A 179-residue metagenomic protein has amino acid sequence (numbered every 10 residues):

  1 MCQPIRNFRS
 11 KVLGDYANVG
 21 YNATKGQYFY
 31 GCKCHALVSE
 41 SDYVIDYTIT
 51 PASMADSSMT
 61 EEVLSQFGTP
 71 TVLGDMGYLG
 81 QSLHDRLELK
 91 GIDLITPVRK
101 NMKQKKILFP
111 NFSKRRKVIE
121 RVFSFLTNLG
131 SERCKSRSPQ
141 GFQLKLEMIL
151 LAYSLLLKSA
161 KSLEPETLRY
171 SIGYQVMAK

Functional and structural regions predicted by a protein language model:
M1-I95, R99: Polybasic low-complexity intrinsically disordered regions
C2-F8, K105-I107, K145-E147: Short, solvent-exposed polar/charged micro-motifs at secondary-structure junctions
T71, M76-G141: Helix-centered, glycine/charged polyanion-binding patches within enzymatic domains that contact phosphate-containing
N111-K179: Basic, amphipathic alpha-helical segments enriched in Lys/Arg and hydrophobic/aromatic residues
